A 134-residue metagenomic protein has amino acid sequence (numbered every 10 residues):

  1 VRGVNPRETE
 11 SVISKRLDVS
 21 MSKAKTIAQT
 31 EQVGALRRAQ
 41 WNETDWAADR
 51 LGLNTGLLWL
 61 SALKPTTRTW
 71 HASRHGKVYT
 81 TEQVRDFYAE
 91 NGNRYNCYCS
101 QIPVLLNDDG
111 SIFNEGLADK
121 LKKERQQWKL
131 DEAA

Functional and structural regions predicted by a protein language model:
V1-K15: Structured, charged N-terminal subsegments at the starts of enzyme catalytic cores and at intra-chain domain/subunit
R2-V4, K23, V33-G34: Amphipathic repeat-derived elements
K15-R16, Q29-A134: Activation/maturation switch segments at domain boundaries
R16-S22: Short, basic interhelical loop/turn and adjoining N-cap of the next helix at nucleic-acid- or acidic-partner-contacting
